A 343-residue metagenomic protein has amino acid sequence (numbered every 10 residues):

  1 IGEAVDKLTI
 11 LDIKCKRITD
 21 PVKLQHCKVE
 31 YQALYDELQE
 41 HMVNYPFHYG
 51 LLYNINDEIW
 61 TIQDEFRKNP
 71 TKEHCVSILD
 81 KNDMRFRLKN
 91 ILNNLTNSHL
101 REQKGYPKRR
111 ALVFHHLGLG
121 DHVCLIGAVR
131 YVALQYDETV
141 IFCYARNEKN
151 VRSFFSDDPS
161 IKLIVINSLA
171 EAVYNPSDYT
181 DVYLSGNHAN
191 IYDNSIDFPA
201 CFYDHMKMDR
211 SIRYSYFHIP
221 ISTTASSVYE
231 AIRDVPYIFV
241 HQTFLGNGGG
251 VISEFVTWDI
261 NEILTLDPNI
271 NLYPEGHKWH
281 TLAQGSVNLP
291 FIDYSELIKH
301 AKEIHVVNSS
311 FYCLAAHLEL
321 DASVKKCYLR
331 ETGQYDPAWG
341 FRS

Functional and structural regions predicted by a protein language model:
I1-K108: Anionic, Ser/Thr-rich low-complexity intrinsically disordered regions
K108-S343: Catalytic machinery of carbohydrate-active enzymes, primarily nucleotide-sugar-dependent glycosyltransferases
